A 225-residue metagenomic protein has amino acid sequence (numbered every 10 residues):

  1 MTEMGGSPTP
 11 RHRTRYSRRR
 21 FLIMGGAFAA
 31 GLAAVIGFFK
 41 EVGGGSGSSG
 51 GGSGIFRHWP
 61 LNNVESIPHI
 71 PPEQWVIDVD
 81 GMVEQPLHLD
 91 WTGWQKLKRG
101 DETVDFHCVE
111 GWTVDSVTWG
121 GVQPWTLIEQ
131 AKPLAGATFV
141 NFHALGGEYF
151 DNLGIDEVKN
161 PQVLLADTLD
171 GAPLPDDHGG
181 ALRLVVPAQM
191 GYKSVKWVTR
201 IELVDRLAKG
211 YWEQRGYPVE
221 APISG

Functional and structural regions predicted by a protein language model:
M1-M4, M24, M82, M190: Detector for methionine-enriched segments
M1-Y16, A29: N-terminal secretory signal peptides
T14, A27-G31, V117-G120, D177: Active-site-proximal structural scaffolding
R18-R19, R183: Short, cationic motifs built from Arg/Lys/His that form the positively charged side of catalytic pockets
R20-E41: N-terminal export signals
G37-G225: Structured, non-membrane catalytic/scaffold regions adjacent to prosthetic-group chemistry
